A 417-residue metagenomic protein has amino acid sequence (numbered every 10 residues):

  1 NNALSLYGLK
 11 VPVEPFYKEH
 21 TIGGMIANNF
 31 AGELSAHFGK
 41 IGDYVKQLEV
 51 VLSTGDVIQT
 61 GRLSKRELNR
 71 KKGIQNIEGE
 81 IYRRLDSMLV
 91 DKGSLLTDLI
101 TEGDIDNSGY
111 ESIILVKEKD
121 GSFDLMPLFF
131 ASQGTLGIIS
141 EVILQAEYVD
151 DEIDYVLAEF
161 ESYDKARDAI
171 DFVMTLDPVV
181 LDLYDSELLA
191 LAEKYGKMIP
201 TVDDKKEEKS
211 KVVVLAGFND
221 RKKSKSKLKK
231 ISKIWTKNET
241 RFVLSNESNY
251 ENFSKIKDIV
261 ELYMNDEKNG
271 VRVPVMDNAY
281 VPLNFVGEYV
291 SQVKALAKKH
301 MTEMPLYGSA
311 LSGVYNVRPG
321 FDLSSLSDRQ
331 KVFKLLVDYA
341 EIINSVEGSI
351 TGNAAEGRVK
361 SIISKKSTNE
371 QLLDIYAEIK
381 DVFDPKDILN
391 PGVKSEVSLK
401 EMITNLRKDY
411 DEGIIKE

Functional and structural regions predicted by a protein language model:
N2-K165, T175, T368, I388-E396 (+1 more regions): FAD-binding subdomain of flavoenzyme oxidoreductases
G8, N29-F30, L52, D177 (+4 more regions): A generic secondary-structure signal for well-formed alpha-helical elements
V11-H20, P282, E303, I350-T351: Active-site cores enriched in adjacent His and Asp/Glu residues with nearby glycine-rich loops that coordinate divalent
E14-K18, D182, E356: Interdomain boundary/hinge elements
E19, E78, Y82, G93 (+9 more regions): Alpha-helix initiation and N-capping motif
M25-N29, G196-M198, G320-L323, S364-T368: Short low-complexity, flexible loop/linker segments enriched in glycine and/or proline with clustered acidic
D98, V116, D124, A131 (+4 more regions): Active-site capping/gating regions of soluble enzymes
K119-D120, P127-K334, A340-I342, V346-E347 (+1 more regions): C-terminal substrate-recognition/cap domain of FAD-linked oxidoreductases
